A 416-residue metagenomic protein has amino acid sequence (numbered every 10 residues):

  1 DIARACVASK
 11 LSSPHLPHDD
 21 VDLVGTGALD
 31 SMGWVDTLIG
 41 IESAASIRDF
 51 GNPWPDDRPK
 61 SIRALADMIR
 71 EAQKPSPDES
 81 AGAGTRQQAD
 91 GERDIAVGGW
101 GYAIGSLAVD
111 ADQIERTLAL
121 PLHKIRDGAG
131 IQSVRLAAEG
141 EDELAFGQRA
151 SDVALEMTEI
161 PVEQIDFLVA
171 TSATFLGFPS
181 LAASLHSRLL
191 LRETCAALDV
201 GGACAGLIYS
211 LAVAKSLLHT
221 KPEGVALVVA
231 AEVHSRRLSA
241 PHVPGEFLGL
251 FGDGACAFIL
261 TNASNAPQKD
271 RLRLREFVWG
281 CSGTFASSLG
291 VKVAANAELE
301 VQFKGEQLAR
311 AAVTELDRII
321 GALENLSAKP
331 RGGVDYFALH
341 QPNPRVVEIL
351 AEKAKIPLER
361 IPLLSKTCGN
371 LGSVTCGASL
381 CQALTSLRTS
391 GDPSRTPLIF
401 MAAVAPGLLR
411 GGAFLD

Functional and structural regions predicted by a protein language model:
D1-T85: Phosphopantetheine-dependent thiolation modules in NRPS/PKS and related acyl-activating systems
I47, I131-Q132, Q164-F167, S187-G201 (+2 more regions): Glycine/charged-rich beta-loop-alpha catalytic/anionic-binding loops adjacent to active sites
G82-E139, H242-T314, R318-G321, V404 (+1 more regions): Condensing-enzyme catalytic core mediating Claisen C-C bond formation in acyl metabolism
G98, T171, G201, A226-E232 (+2 more regions): Short beta-strand segments
L118-D127, G177-L191, V228-L238, V291 (+1 more regions): Acidic-glycine-rich active-site phosphate/pyrophosphate-binding loop
L144, Q148-S151, T174-F175, R192-T194 (+2 more regions): Claisen-condensing/thiolase-fold acyl-transfer catalytic domains that form or cleave C-C bonds in fatty acid
A150-I165, R318-D335, A383-S390: Phosphate/pyrophosphate-binding loops at sites that engage ATP/ADP/AMP, CoA/4′-phosphopantetheine, polyphosphate
H219-G252: Flexible, glycine-rich active-site loops centered on histidine and acidic residues that chelate a metal or position
